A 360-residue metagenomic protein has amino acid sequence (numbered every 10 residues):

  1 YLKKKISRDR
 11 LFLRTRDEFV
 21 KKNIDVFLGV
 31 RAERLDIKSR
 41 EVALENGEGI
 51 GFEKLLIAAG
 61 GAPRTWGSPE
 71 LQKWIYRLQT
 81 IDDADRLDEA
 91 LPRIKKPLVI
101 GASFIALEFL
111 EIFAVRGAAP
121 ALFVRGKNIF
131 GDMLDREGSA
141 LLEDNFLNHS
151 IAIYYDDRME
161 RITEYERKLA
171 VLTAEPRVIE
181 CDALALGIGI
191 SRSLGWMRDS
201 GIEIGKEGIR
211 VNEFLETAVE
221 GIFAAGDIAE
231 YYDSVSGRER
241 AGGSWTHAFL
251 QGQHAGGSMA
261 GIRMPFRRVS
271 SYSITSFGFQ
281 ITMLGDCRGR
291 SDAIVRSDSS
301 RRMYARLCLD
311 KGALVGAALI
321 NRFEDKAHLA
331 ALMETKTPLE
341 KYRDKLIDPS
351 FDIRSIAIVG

Functional and structural regions predicted by a protein language model:
Y1-D25, I112-M133, H328: Beta1-alpha1 glycine-rich phosphate/pyrophosphate-binding loop at the start of Rossmann-like nucleotide-binding domains
R10-L11, I24, E203-E207, I262-S271: A short alpha-helix-loop-beta-strand transition element characteristic of N-terminal alpha/beta dinucleotide-binding
F12-L98, L172-V178, A185-I188, R192 (+2 more regions): FAD-binding core/adjacent interface of flavoenzyme oxidoreductases
V26-A43, I50, V115-V211: A Rossmann-like FAD-binding core segment of flavoenzymes
K73-P92, E166, V178-H254: FAD-site-proximal beta/loop scaffold in flavoenzymes
I105: Hydrophobic/small residue at the entry helix of a nucleotide-binding pocket
I228-D325: Mid-to-C-terminal Rossmann-like scaffold of FAD/NAD(P)H-dependent oxidoreductases
S300-V359: C-terminal auxiliary extensions adjacent to catalytic cores
